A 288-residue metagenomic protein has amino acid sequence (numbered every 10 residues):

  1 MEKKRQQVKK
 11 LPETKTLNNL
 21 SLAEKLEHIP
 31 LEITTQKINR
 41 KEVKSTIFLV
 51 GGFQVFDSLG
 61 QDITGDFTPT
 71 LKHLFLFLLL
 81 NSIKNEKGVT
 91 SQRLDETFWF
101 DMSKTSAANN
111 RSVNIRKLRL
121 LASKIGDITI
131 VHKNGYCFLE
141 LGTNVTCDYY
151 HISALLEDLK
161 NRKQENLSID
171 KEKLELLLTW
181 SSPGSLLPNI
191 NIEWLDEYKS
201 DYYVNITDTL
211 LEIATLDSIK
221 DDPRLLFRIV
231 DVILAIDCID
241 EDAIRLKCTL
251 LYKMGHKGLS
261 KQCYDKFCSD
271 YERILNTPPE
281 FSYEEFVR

Functional and structural regions predicted by a protein language model:
M1-T70, H132, Y136: Short boundary/linker motifs that mark transitions into or out of structured domains
I33, V43, V113-C147, Y271-Y283: DNA-binding patch around the recognition helix
D62-F98, L118: Short amphipathic alpha-helical recognition elements used for nucleic-acid or partner binding across transcription
G126-N166, S200, I206, F286-V287: A short linear beta-strand->loop->alpha-helix hinge motif most characteristic of winged-helix/helix-turn-helix
L156-L195, L211, F267-N276: Short acidic-capped amphipathic helix/loop micro-motif used as an active-site/signal-coupling element
Y252-N276: TPR/TPR-like (Sel1-like) alpha-helical repeat modules
